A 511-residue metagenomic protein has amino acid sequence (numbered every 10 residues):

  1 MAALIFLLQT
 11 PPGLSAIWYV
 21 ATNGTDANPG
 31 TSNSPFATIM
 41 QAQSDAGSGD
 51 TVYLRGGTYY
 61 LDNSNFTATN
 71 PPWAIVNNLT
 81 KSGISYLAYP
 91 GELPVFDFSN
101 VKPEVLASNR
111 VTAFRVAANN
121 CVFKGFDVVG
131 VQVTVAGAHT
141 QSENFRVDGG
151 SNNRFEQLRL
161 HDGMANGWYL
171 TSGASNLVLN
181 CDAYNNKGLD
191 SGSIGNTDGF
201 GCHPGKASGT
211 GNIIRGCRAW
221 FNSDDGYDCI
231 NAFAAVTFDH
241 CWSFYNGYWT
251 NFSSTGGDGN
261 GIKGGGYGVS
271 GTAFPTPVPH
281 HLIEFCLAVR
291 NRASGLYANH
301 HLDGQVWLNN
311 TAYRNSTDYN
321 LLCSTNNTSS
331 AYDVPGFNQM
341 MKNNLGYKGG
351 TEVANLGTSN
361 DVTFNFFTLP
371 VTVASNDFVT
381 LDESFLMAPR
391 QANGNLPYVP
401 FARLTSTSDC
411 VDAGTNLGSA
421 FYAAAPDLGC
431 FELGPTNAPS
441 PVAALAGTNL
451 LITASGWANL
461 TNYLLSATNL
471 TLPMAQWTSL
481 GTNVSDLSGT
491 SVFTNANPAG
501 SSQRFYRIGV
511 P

Functional and structural regions predicted by a protein language model:
T22-Y60, N65-T67, D427: Acidic Gly/Asp/Thr-rich repetitive segments characteristic of extracellular carbohydrate-active and adhesion proteins
G47, I75-V76, K81, G91 (+21 more regions): Parallel beta-helix/beta-solenoid
R55, L87-Y89, D97, A117 (+25 more regions): Feature marks extracellular polysaccharide-active and adherence modules
Y60-F66, N77-T140, W477, G481: Right-handed parallel beta-helix/beta-spiral solenoid domain characteristic of secreted/periplasmic
S64-P72, H240, P279-F401: Predominantly extracellular beta-rich ligand-binding scaffolds that present long acidic/polar faces for carbohydrate
F66-I75, V101-R115, A136-D148, D162-L170 (+6 more regions): Extracellular beta-strand/beta-solenoid scaffold signature
R390-A438: Surface beta-loop-beta hairpin patches that serve as ligand-binding interfaces in beta-rich domains
P435-P511: Short, composition-biased motifs enriched in small/polar/acidic residues
